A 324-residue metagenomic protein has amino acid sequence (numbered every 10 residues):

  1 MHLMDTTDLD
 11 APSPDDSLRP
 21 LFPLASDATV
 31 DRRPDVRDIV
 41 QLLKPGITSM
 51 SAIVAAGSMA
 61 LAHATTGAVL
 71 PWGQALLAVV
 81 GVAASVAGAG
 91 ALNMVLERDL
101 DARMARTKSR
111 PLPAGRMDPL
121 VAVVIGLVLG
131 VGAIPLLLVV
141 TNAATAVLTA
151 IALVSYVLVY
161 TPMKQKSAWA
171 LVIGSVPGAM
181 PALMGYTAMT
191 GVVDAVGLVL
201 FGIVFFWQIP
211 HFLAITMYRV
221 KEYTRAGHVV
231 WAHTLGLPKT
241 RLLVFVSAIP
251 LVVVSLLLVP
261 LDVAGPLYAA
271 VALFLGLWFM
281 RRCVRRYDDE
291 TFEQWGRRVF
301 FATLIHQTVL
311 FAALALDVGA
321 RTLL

Functional and structural regions predicted by a protein language model:
M1-D38, T322-L324: Transit-peptide-like, low-complexity N-terminal presequences and other terminal intrinsically disordered regions
P14-D16, F22-P34, L96-M117, L213-T240: Cytosolic, membrane-interface loops and tails of multi-pass inner-membrane proteins
I53-G57, L61, T65-R98, R106 (+4 more regions): Membrane-embedded alpha-helical segments that form the functional core of polytopic membrane enzymes, especially those
I53-S58, P111, V172-M189, P238-T240 (+1 more regions): Small-residue-rich segments of transmembrane alpha-helices in multi-pass membrane proteins, especially helix faces
R98, R106-A146, L235-P260: Multi-pass membrane catalytic core of lipid/isoprenoid biosynthesis enzymes
P119-M189: Intramembrane alpha-helical segments
M280-V309: Interfacial loop-to-transmembrane junctions
A312-L324: Juxtamembrane boundary at the C-terminal end of a transmembrane helix
